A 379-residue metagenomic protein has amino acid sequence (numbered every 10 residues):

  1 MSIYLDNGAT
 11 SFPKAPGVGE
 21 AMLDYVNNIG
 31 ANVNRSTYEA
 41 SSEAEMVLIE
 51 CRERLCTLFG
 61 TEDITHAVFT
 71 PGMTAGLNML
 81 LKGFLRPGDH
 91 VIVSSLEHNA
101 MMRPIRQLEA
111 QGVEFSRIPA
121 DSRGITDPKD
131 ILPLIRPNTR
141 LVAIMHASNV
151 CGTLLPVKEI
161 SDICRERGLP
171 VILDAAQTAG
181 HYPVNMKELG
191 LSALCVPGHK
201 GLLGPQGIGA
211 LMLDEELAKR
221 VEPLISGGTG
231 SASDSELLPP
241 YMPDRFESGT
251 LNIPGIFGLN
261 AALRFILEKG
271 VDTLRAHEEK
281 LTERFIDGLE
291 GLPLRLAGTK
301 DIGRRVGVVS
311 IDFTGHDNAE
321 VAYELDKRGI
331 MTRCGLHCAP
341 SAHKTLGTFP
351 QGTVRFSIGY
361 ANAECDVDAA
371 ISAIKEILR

Functional and structural regions predicted by a protein language model:
M1-R379: Pyridoxal 5′-phosphate
